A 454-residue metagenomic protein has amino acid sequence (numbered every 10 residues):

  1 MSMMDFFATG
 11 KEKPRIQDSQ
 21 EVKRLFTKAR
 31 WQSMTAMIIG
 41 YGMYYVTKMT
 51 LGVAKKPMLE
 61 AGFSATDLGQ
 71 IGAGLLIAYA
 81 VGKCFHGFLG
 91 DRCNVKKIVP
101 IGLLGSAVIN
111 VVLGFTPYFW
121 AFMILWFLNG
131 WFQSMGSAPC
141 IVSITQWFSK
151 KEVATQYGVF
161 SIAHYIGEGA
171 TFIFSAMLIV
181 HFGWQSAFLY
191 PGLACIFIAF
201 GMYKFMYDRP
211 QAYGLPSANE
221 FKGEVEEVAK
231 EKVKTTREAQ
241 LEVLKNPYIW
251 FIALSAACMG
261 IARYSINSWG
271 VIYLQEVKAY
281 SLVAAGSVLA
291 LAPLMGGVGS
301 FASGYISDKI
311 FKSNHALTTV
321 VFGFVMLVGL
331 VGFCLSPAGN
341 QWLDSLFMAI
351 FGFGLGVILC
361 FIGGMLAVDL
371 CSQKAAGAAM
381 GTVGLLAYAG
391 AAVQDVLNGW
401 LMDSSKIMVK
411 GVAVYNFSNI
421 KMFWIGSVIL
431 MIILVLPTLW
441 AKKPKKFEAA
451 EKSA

Functional and structural regions predicted by a protein language model:
R15-T27, Y213-I252, V277, A454: Juxtamembrane intracellular "pre-TM" segments in multi-pass secondary transporters
L51-V53, K245-S303, L359, G364 (+1 more regions): Extracytoplasmic gate region of multi-pass secondary transporters
V81-W120: Conserved MFS/SLC helix-loop-helix module at the cytosolic interface between two early adjacent transmembrane helices
R92-L103, D308-G323: Cytoplasmic membrane-interface "Motif A"-like loop-to-helix N-cap segments of 12-TM Major Facilitator Superfamily
L125-I166: Cytoplasmic helix-loop-helix junction between adjacent transmembrane helices in 12-TM secondary transporters
F160-Q211: Helix-loop-helix hairpin linking two adjacent transmembrane segments in secondary transporters
V180-L193, N314, W400-V428: A membrane-interface helix-boundary motif in multi-pass transporters
S313-M365: C-terminal transmembrane helical hairpin of 12-TM major facilitator-type secondary transporters
